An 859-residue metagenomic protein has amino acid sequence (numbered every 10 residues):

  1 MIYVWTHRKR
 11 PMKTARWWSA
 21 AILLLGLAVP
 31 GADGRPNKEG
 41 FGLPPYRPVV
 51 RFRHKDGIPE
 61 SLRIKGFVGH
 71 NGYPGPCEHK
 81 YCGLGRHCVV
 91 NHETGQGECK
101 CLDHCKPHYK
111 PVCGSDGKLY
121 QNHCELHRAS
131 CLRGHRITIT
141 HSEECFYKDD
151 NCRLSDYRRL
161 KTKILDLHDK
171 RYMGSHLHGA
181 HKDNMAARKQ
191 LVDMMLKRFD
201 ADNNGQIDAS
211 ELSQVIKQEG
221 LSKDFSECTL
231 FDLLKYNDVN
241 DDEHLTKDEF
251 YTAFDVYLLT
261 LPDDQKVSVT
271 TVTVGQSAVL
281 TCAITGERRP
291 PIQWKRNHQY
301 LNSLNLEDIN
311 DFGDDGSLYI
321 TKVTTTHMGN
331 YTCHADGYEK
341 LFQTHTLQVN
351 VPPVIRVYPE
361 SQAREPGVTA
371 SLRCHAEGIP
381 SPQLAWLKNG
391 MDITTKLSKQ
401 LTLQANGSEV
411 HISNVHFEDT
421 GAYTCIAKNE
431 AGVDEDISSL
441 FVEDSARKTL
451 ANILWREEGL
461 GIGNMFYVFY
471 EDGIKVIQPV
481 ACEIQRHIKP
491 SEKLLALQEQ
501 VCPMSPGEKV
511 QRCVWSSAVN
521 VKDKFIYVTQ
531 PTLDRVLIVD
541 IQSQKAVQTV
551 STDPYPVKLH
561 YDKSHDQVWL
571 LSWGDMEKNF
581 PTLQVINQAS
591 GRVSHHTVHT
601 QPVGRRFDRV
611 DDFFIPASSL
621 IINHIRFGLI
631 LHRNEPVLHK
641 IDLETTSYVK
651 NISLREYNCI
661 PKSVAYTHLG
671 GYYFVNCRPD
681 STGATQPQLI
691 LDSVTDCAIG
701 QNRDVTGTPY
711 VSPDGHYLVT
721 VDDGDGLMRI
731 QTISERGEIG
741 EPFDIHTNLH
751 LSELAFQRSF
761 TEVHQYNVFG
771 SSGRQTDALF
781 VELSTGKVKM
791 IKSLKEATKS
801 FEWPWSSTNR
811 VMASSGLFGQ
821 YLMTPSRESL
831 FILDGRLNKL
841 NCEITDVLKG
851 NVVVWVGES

Functional and structural regions predicted by a protein language model:
I2-T6, L23-G42, S859: N-terminal signal peptide
V90-H92, E144-F199, A209, S213-V239 (+4 more regions): Immunoglobulin-superfamily
K118, D200-N204, N240-D242: Acidic carboxylate motifs that coordinate Ca2+ or other divalent cations, activating on Asp/Glu
R447-E457, L495-V519, P554-H565, P602-I621 (+5 more regions): Repeated scaffold domains used in trafficking and secretory/extracellular systems, primarily beta-propellers
I462-N464, D523-K524, S564-Q567, H624-F627 (+4 more regions): Short coil/turn segments that connect the beta-strands within blades of beta-propeller domains
G473-V480, D534-I538, E577-V585, E635-K640 (+4 more regions): Structural motif
E483-E508, K545-V550, R592-D611, S647-R655 (+4 more regions): A short beta-strand motif characteristic of beta-propeller blades
L817-S859: Blade-level signature of beta-propeller repeat domains, shared across WD40, Kelch, NHL, RCC1 and BNR/Asp-box propellers
